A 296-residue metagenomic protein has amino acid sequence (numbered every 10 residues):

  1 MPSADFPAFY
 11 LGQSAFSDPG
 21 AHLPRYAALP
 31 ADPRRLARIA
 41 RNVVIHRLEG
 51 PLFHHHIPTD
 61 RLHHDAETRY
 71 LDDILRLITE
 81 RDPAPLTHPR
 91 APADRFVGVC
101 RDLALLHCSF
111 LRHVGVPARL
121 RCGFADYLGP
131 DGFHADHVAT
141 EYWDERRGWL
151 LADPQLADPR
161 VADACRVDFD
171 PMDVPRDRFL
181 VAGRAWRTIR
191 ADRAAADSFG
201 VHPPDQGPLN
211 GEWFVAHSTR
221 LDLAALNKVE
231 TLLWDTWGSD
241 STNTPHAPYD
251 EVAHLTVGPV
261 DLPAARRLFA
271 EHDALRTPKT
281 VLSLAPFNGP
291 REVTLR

Functional and structural regions predicted by a protein language model:
P2-A15, A37-R47, H54-D60, T79 (+3 more regions): His-Asp-centered catalytic microenvironments across diverse enzyme cores, prominently the transglutaminase-like
S14-L23: Generic N-terminal amphipathic, Lys/Arg-enriched alpha-helix
P24-L29, A93-D94: Asp/Glu-centered strand-loop micro-motifs enriched in Gly/Pro and often flanked by an aromatic residue
P24-R25, P33, H107-F110, A139-D144: Functionally constrained cores in energy, signaling, and assembly domains
A27-T87: N-terminal, Lys/Arg-enriched amphipathic/low-complexity engagement segments that precede the first folded domain
A31, D144-R146, R296: Generic structural signal for short, solvent-exposed loop/turn connectors between secondary structure elements
H63-V138: Active-site neighborhood of thiol-dependent amide/isopeptide-bond enzymes
S283-R296: A eukaryote-biased signal for long
